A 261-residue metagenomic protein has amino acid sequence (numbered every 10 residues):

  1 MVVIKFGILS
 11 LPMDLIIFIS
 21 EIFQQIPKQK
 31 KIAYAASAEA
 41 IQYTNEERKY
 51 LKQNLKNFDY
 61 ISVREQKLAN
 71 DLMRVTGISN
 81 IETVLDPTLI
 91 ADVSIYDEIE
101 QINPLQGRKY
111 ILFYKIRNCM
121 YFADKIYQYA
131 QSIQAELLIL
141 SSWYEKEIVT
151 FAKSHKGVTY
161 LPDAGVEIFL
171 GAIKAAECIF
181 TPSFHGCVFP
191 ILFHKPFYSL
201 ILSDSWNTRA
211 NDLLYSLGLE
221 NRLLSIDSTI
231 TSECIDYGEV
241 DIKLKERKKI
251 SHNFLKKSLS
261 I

Functional and structural regions predicted by a protein language model:
M1-Q53, D124: Aromatic- and Gly/Pro-rich donor/ligand-binding loops that form nucleotide- or phosphate-bearing donor binding pockets
S10, A35-Y110, K115-I116: A nucleotide-sugar donor-handling region in carbohydrate enzymes
K30-E39, D71-L72, A123-D163, S225-T231: Catalytic donor nucleotide-activated moiety binding site of glycosyltransferases and closely related
N54, P104, Y129, G171-A172: Structural alpha-helical scaffold elements that stabilize or flank donor/cofactor-binding regions in carbohydrate
S79-P87, L137-L138, P196-L202, R222-L223: Short hydrophobic/aromatic-enriched beta-strand-loop microsegments
I81-L89, V93, T150-F180: Donor nucleotide-activated moiety binding/catalytic core segment of transferases that use nucleotide-activated donors
T159, Y215-I261: Leloir-type glycosyltransferase catalytic cores
A172-D212: A donor-sugar binding/catalytic signature common to diverse glycosyltransferases and related nucleotide-sugar
